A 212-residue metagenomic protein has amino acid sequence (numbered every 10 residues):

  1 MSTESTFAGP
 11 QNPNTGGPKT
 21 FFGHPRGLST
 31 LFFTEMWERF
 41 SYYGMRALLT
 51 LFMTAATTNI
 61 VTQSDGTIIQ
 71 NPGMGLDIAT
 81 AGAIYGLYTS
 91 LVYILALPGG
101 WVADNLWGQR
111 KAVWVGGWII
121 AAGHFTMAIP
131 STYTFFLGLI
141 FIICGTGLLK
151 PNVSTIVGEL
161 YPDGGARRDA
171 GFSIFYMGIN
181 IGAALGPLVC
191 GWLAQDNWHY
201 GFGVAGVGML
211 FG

Functional and structural regions predicted by a protein language model:
M36, G123, T134-L149: Hydrophobic core of transmembrane alpha-helices in multi-pass small-molecule transporters, especially MFS/SLC-type
M53-T54, V102-D104, V189-N197: Interfacial helix-cap and linker-helix signal at transmembrane-aqueous boundaries of multi-pass secondary transporters
M53-V92, R167-A170: Extracellular/periplasmic helix-loop-helix junction of adjacent transmembrane segments in MFS-like secondary
T62, V115-L137: C-terminal ends and interior cores of transmembrane alpha-helices in multi-pass membrane transporters/permeases
G82-V102, K150, A184: Central cavity-lining transmembrane alpha-helices of secondary-active solute carriers, predominantly the Major
N105-G117, G164: Cytoplasmic membrane-interface "Motif A"-like loop-to-helix N-cap segments of 12-TM Major Facilitator Superfamily
L137, H199-G212: Symmetry-related core transmembrane helices of the 12-TM Major Facilitator Superfamily/SLC fold
L148-P162: Intracellular juxtamembrane helix-capping segments at the cytosolic ends of symmetry-related transmembrane helices
